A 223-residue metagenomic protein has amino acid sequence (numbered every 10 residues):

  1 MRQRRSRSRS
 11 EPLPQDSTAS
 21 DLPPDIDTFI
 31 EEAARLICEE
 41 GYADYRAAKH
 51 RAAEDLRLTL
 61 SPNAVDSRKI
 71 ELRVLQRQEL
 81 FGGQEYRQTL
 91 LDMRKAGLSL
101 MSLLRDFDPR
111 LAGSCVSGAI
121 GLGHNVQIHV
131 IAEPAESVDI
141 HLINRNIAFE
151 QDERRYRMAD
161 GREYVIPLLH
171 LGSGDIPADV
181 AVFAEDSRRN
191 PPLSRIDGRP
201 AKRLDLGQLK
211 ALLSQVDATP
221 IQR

Functional and structural regions predicted by a protein language model:
R2-R4, P14-Y42, K49-L122, E133-R223: Catalytic core of pol beta-like nucleotidyltransferases
